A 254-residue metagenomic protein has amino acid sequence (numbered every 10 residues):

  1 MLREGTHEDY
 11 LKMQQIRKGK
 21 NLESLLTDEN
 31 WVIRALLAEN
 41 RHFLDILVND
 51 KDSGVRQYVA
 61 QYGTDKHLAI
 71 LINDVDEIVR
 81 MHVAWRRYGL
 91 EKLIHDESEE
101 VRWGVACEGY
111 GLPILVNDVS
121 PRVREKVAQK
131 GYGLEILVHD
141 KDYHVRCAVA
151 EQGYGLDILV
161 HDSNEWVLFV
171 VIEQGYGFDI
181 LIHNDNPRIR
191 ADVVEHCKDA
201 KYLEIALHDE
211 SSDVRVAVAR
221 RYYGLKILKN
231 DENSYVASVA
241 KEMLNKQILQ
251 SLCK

Functional and structural regions predicted by a protein language model:
M1-K254: Alpha-helical scaffold segments
